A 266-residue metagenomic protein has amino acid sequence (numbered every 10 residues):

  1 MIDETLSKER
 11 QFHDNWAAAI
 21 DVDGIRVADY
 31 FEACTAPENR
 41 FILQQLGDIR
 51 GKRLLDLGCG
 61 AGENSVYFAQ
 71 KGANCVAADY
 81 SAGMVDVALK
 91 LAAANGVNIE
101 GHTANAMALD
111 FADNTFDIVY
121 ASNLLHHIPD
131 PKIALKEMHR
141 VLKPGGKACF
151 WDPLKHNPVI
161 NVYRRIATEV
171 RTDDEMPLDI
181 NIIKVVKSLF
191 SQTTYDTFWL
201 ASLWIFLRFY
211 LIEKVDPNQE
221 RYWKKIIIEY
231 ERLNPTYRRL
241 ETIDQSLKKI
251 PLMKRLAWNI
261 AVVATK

Functional and structural regions predicted by a protein language model:
M1-I49, E63, Y67: Conserved class I S-adenosyl-L-methionine
L55-L57, A61-A108: Class I SAM-dependent methyltransferase SAM/SAH-binding core
Y120: A conserved beta-strand element that flanks and buttresses the S-adenosyl-L-methionine
N123-H127: Short catalytic micro-motifs in class I SAM-dependent methyltransferases
K132-P144: A short glycine-rich, Lys/Arg-flanked "PGG" loop and its adjoining helix->strand segment in the class I
C149-R171: Conserved class I S-adenosyl-L-methionine
Y163, T197-K266: A C-terminal cap/extension of S-adenosyl-L-methionine-dependent methyltransferases that defines the acceptor-substrate
E175-D196: Short alpha-helix
